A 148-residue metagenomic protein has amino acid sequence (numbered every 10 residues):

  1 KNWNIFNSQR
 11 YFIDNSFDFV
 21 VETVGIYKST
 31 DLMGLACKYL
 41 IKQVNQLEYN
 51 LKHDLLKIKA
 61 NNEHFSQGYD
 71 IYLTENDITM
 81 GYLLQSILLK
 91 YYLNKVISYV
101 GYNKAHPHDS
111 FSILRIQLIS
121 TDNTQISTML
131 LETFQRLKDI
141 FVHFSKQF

Functional and structural regions predicted by a protein language model:
K1-F148: Protein-protein interaction/assembly regions in multi-subunit complexes
